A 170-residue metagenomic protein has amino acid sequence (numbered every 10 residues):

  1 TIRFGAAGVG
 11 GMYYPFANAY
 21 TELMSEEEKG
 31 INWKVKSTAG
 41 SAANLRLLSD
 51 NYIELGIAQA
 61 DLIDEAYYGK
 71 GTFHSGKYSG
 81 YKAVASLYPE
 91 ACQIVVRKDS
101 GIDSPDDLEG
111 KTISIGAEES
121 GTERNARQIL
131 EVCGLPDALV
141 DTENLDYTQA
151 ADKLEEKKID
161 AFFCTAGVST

Functional and structural regions predicted by a protein language model:
I2-E27, I31-N32, E90-E156: Bilobed "Venus flytrap"/periplasmic-binding protein-like clamshell domains and structurally analogous long
T21-E22, K34-S75, Q149-K153, S169-T170: Pocket-flanking alpha-helical
I31, S49-A58, K111-I113, E155-C164: Alpha-to-beta junction loops
A60, N144, A166: Residues that line or immediately flank small-molecule/substrate-binding pockets and catalytic motifs
H74-L87, C92: A structural signal for short loop-to-beta-strand junctions that line the ligand-binding cleft of periplasmic/secreted
V84, T165-S169: Soluble extramembrane regions of membrane proteins in the secretory/endomembrane system
